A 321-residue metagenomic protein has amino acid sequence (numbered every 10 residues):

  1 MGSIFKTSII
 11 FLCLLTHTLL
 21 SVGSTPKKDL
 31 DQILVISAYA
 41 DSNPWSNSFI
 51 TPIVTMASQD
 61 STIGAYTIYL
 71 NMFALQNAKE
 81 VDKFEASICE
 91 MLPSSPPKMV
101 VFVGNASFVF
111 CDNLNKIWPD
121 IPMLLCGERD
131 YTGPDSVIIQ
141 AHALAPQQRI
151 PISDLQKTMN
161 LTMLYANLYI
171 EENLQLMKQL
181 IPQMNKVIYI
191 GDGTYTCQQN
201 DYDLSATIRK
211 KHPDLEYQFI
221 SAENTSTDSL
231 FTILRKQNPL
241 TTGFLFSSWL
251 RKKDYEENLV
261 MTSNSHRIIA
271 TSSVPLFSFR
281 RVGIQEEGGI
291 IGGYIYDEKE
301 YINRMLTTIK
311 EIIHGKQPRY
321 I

Functional and structural regions predicted by a protein language model:
M1-I9: Bacterial N-terminal signal peptides that target proteins for export
S8-T18: Bacterial N-terminal signal peptides
S21-I321: Short hydrophobic alpha-helices and adjacent helix-cap/hinge residues
